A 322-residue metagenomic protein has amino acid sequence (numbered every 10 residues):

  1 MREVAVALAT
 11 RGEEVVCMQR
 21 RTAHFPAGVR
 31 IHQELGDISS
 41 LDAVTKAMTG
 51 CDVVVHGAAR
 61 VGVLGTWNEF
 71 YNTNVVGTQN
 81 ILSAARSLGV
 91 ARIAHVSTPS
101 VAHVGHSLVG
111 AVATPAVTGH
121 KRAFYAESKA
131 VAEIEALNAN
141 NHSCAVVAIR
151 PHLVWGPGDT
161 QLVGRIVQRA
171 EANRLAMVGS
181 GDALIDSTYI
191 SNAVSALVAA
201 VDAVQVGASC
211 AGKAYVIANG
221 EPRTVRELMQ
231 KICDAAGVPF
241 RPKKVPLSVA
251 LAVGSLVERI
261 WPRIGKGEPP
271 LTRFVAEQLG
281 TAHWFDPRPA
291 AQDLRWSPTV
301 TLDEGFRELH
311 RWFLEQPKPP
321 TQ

Functional and structural regions predicted by a protein language model:
F25, L35-T73, A84: NAD(P)H-binding glycine-rich loop region in Rossmannoid oxidoreductase-like domains and their noncatalytic homologs
V76, N80-F124: Conserved Rossmann-fold NAD(P)-dependent oxidoreductase catalytic core, especially the SDR/UDP-sugar
A102, C144-R165: Flexible, glycine-rich beta-alpha linker
H120-R150: Active-site Tyr-X1-5-Lys
E127, V131-A132, D159-R165, G179-A203 (+1 more regions): Substrate-positioning beta->alpha
I190, L197, V253-S297: Conserved C-terminal active-site "lid" loop/helix of NAD(P)H-dependent oxidoreductases that clamps the redox cofactor
A203-P270, D303-H310, P320-T321: Mid/C-terminal beta-alpha module of Rossmann-like enzyme folds, strongest in SDR-family dehydrogenases/epimerases
F285-D293, S297-Q322: Amphipathic terminal alpha-helices
